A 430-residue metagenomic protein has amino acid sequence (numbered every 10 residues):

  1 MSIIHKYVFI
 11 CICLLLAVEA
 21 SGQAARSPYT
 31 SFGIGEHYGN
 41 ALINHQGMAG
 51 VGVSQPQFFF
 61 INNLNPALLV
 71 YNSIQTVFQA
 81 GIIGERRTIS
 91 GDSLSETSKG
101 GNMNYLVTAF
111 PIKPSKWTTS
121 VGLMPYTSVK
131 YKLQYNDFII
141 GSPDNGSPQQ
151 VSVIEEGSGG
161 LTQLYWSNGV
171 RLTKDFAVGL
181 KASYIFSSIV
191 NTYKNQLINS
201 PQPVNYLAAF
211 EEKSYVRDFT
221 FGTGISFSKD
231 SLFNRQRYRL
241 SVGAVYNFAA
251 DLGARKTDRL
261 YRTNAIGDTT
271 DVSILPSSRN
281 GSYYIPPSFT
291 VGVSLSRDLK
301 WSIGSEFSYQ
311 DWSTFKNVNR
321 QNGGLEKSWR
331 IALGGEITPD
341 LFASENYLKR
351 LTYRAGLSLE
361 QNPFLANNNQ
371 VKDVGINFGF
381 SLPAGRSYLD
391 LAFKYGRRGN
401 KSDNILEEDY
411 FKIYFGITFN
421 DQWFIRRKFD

Functional and structural regions predicted by a protein language model:
M1-F9: Bacterial N-terminal signal peptides that target proteins for export
C13-L14: Short, linear, compositionally biased motifs with a strong N-terminal bias
A17-E19: N-terminal signal peptide c-region/cleavage motif recognized by signal peptidases
Q23-D430: Subset of outer-membrane beta-barrel
